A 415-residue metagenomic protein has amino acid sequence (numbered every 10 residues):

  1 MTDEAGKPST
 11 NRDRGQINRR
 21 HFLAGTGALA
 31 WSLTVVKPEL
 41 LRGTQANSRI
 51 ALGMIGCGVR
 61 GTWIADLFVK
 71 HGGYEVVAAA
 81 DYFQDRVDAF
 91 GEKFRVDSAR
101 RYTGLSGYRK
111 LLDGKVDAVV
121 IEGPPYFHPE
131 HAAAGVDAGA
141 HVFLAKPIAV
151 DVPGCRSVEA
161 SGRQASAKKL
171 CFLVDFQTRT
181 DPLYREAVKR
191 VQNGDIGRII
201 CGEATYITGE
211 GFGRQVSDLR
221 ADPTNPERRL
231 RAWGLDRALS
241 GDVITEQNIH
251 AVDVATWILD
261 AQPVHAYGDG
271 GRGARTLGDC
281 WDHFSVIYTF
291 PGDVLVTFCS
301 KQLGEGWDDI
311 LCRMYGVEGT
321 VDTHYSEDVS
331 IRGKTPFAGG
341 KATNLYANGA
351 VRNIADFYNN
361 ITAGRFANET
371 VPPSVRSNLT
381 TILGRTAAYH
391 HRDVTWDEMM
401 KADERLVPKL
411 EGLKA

Functional and structural regions predicted by a protein language model:
P8-A30: N-terminal secretory signal peptides and thylakoid transit peptides that target proteins across membranes
G25, L29-F94, A255: N-terminal Rossmann-like dinucleotide-binding module
G56, A167-L173, T178-G278, V286-Y288 (+3 more regions): Predominantly a Rossmann-like dinucleotide-binding segment in NAD(P)-dependent oxidoreductases
Y74-V76, F337-T343, N360-R376: Glycine- and charged-residue-rich phosphate/anionic-cofactor binding loop of Rossmann-like
A99-D117, I121: A structured beta-alpha segment of the ubiquitous adenosine-cofactor-binding alpha/beta core
P129-T180, G194: Beta-strand-loop-alpha-helix segment that lines the small-molecule cofactor/substrate pocket of alpha/beta enzymes
C171, G197-E203, A387-E404, K409-A415: C-terminal capping/lid region of NAD(P)-dependent oxidoreductase domains
T276, T289-R352: NAD(P)-dinucleotide binding in Rossmann-like oxidoreductases
